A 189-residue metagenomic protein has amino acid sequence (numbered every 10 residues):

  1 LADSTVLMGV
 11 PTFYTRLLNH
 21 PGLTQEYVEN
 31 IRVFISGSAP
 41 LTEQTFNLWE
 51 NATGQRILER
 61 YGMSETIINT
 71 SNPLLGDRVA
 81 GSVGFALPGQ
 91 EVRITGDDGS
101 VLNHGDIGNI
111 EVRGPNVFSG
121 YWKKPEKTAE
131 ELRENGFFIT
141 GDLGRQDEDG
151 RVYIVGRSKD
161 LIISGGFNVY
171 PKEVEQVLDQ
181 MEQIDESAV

Functional and structural regions predicted by a protein language model:
A2-V6, G108, Q183: Alpha-to-beta junction loops
S4-G9, L18-V79, E91, D98: Gly/Ser/Thr-rich phosphate-binding loop
L7-V10, G62, G114, S119-G120 (+2 more regions): AMP-binding/adenylate-forming catalytic core of the ANL superfamily
F13-Y14, L41, V117: Alpha-helix capping/helix-boundary segments
T15, Q55, T66, S100 (+5 more regions): Glycine-centered loop/turn positions within well-structured domains that cap or flank conserved ligand/cofactor-binding
H20, N135, M181-E182: Acidic-histidine catalytic/liganding microenvironments
I35-G37, E59, S82, T95-D97 (+8 more regions): Thr-Gly-centered strand-to-loop micro-motif
F85-G89, S100-E131, F167-V169: Conserved ATP/PPi-binding loop(s) of AMP-dependent carboxylate-activating enzymes
